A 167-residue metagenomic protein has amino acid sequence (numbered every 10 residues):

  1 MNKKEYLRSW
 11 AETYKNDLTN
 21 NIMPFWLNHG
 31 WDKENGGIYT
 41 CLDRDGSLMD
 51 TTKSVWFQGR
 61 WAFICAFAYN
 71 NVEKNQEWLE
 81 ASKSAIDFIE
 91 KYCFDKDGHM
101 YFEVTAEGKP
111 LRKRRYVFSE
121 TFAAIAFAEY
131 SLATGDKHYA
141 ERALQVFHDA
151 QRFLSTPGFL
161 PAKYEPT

Functional and structural regions predicted by a protein language model:
M1-T167: Glycan-recognition and catalytic cores of secretory/periplasmic carbohydrate-active enzymes
